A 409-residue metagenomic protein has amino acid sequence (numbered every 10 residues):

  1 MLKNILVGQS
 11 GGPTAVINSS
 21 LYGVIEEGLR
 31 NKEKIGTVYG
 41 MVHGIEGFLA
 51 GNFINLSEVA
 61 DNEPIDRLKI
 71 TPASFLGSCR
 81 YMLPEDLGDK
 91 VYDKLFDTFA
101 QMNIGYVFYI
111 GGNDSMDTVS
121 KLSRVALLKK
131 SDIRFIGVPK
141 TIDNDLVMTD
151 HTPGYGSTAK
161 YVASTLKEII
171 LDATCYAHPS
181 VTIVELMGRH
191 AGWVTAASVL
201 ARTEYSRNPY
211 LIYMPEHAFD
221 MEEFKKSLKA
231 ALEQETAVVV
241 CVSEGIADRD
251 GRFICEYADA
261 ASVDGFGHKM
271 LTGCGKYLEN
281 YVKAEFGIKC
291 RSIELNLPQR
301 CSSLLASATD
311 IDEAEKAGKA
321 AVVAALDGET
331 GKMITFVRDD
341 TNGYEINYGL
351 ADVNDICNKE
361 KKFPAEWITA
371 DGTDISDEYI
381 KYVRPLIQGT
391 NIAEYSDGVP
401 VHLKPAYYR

Functional and structural regions predicted by a protein language model:
M1-F53: N-terminal phosphate-binding or glycine-rich loops at protein starts, especially the Walker A/P-loop of NTPases
N4-T14, S74-R80, G105-G111, G137 (+2 more regions): Short glycine-rich or small-residue beta-strand-to-loop segments that form or flank ligand, phosphate, metal/Fe-S
N4-V7, L68-Y81, K140-D150, A177-S180 (+1 more regions): Gly-rich Lys/Arg/Thr-decorated short loops/hinges at beta-loop-alpha junctions or inter-strand turns that position
S10-G12, M41-E46, R80-Y81, G112-N113 (+5 more regions): Short, ordered loop/turn segments at secondary-structure junctions
T14-V24, F48-L49, Y92-D93, N113-K121 (+5 more regions): Short glycine/serine/threonine-rich phosphate/pyrophosphate-binding segments that cradle anionic phosphate groups
G51-G105, D114, I142, P153 (+1 more regions): Glycine-rich oxoanion-binding loops at beta->alpha junctions
T98, Y109-G111, D117-A126, K130-D132 (+2 more regions): Accessory alpha-helical/coil subdomains and C-terminal extensions that flank or cap enzyme catalytic cores
C255-R409: C-terminal non-catalytic interaction/assembly regions of soluble proteins
